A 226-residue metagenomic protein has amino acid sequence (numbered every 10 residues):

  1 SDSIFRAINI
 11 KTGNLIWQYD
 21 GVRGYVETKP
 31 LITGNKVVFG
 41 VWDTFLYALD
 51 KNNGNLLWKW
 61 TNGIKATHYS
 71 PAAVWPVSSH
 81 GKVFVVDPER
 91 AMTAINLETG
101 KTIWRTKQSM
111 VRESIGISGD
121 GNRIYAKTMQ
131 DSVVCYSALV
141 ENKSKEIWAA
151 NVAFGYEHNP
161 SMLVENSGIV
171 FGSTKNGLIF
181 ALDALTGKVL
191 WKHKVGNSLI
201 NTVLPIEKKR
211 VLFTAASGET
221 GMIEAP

Functional and structural regions predicted by a protein language model:
S1-D2, V41-W42, D87-P88, T128-M129 (+2 more regions): Structural signature of WD-repeat beta-propellers
D2-I4, L15-G34, W58-H80, P88 (+4 more regions): Extracytoplasmic beta-rich repeat domains
S3-I4, D43-F45, E98, S132 (+1 more regions): Sequence-structural signature of mature extracellular/luminal beta-sheet repeat domains, prominently beta-propellers
N9-G13, D50-N53, N96-T99, A138-N142 (+2 more regions): Short loop/turn segments that connect beta-strands within beta-propeller blades
K175-N176, L182-L185, K194-G196, I206-K208 (+2 more regions): Short, loop-centered acidic/histidine patches that primarily coordinate divalent metals
V189: Glycine-rich acetyl-CoA-binding "A-motif" of GNAT/NAT acetyltransferases
